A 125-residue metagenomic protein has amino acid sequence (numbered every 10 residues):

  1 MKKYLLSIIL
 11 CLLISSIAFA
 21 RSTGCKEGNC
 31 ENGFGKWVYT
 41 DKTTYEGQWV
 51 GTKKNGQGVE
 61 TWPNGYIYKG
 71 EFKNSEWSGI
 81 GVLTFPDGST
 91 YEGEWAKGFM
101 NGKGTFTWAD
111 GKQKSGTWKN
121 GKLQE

Functional and structural regions predicted by a protein language model:
M1-Y4: Positively charged n-region of N-terminal signal peptides that target proteins for export
S7-S15: Bacterial N-terminal signal peptides
S16-A20: Sec/Tat signal peptide C-region and signal peptidase I cleavage site
S22-E31, T44-N55, I67-S78, T90-N101 (+1 more regions): Conserved anchor residues at repeat-unit boundaries in beta-strand-based tandem repeats, strongest for the MORN repeat
T40-K42, P63-G65, P86-G88, A109-G111: Glycine-centered tight beta-turn/hairpin loop motif at sheet-sheet or coil-to-beta transitions
V59-E60, N64-E71, L83: Alpha-helical adaptor scaffolds
